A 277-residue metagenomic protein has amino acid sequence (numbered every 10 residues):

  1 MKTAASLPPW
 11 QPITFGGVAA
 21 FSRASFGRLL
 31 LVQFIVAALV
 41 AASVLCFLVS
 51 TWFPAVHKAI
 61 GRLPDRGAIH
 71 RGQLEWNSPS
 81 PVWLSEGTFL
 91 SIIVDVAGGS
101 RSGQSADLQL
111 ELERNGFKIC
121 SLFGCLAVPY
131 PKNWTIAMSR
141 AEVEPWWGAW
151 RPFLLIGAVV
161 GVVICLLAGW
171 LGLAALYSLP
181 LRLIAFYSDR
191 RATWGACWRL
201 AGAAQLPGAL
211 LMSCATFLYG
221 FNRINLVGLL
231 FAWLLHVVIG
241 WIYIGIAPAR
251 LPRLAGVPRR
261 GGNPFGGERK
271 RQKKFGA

Functional and structural regions predicted by a protein language model:
M1-I60, C214: Internal alpha-helical transmembrane segments
T3-G17, L183-R191, P258-N263: Juxtamembrane inter-helical linkers in multi-pass membrane proteins
Q11, N77, L84, T135 (+3 more regions): Short linear interaction motif-like sites in intrinsically disordered regions of transcription factors
F53-W146: Long, solvent-exposed extracytoplasmic domains/loops
E142-R259: Hydrophobic alpha-helical transmembrane segments and adjacent short intramembrane/lumenal linkers of inner/organellar
L251-A277: Short, highly charged, low-complexity non-transmembrane loops/tails of multi-pass membrane proteins
